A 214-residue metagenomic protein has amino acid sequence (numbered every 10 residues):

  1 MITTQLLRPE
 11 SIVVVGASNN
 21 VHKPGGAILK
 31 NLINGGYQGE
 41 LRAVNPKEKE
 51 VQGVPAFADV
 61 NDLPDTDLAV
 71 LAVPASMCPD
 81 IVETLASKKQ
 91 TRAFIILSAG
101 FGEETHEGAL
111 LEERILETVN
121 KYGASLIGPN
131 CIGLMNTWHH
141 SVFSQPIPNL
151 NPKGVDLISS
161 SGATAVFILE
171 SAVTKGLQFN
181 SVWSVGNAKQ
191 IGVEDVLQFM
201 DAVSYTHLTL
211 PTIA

Functional and structural regions predicted by a protein language model:
M1-Y37: Hydrophobic, well-ordered beta-alpha structural blocks that scaffold small-molecule cofactor pockets
G25-D65: Conserved N-terminal Rossmann-fold NAD(P) cofactor-binding segment
R42-V44, I96, N120, S125-N130 (+3 more regions): General beta-strand structural signal in soluble alpha/beta enzymes
N61-I81: Rossmann-like NAD(P)-binding element
M77-A99: Rossmann-fold NAD(P) dinucleotide-binding segment
F101-Y122: Rossmann-fold NAD(P)-binding glycine/threonine-rich loop
I147-V203: Short glycine-cluster motifs
H207-A214: Single conserved hydrophobic/aromatic residue that forms the stacking wall/gate of nucleotide- or nucleobase-binding
